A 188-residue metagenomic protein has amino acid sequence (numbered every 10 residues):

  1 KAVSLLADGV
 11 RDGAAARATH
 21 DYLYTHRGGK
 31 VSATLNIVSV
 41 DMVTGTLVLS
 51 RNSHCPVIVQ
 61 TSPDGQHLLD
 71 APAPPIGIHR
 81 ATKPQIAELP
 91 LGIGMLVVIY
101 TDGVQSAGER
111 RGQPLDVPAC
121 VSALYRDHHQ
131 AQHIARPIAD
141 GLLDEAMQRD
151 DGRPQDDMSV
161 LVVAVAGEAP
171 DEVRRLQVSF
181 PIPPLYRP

Functional and structural regions predicted by a protein language model:
K1-D8, L91, M95-D151, A169-R187: Active-site-proximal, acidic helix/loop segment immediately C-terminal to a metal-coordinating Asp/Glu
K1-G65, D70, P74, P84 (+2 more regions): Catalytic core of PPM/PP2C metal-dependent serine/threonine phosphatase domains
G13, I78, R136: Conserved phosphate-coordination/catalytic loops
G45-I93, I99, Q105-R111, P118-L124: PP2C/PPM-type serine/threonine phosphatase catalytic core, specifically the conserved beta-strand-loop-alpha-helix
A166: Histidine/acidic-rich helix-loop-helix segments that form or flank divalent-metal centers in metalloenzyme catalytic
